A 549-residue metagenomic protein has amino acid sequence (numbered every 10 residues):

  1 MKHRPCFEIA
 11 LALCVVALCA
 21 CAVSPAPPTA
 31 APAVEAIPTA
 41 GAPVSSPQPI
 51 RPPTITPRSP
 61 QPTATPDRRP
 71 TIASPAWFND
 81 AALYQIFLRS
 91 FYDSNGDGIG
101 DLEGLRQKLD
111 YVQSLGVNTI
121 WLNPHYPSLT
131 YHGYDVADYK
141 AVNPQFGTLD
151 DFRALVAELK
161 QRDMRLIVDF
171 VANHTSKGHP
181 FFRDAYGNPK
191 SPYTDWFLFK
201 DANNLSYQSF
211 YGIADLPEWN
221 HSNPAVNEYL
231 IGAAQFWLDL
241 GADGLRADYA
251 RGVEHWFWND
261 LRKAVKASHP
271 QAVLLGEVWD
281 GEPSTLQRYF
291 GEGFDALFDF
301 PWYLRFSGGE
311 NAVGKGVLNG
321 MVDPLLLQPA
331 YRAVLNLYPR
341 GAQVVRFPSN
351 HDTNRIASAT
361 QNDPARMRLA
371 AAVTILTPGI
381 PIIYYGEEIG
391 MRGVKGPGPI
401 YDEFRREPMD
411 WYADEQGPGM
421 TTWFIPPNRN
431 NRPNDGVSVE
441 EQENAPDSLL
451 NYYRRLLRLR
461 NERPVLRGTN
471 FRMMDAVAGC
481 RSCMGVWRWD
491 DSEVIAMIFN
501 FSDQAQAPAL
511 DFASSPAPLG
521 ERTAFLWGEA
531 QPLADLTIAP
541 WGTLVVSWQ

Functional and structural regions predicted by a protein language model:
A10-A20: Bacterial N-terminal signal peptides
C21-T71: Ser/Thr-rich, Proline-interspersed low-complexity disordered segments
P70-L83, F87-G100, G104-T119, H125-L240 (+4 more regions): Substrate-binding/active-site clefts of carbohydrate-active enzymes
S74, F78-N79, R305, Q328-P329 (+4 more regions): Loop/helix patches that line or flank the sugar-binding groove of alpha-linked glycan CAZymes
I86, V112, L122, Y139 (+10 more regions): Conserved, mostly hydrophobic/aromatic
V156-K160, R165, H179-Y186, G232 (+7 more regions): Active-site-proximal helices and loops of the catalytic beta/alpha 8
A505-W527: Beta-strand-rich binding/interaction modules
P532-Q549: C-terminal beta-strand-rich structural cap/linker in extracellular carbohydrate-active enzymes
